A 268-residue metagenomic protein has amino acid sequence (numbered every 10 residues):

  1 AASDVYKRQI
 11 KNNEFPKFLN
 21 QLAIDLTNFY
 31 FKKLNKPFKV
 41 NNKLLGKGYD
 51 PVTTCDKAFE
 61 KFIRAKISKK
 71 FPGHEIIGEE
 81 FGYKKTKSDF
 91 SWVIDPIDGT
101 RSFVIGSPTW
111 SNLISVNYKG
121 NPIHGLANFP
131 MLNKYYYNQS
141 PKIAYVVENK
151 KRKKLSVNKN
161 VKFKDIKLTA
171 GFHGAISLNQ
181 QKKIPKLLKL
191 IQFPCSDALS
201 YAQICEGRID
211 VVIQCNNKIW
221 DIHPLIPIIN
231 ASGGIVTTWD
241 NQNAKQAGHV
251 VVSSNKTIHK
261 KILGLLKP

Functional and structural regions predicted by a protein language model:
A1-Y6: Short, small-residue-biased leader/transition segments that mark boundaries at the very start of proteins
K7-I97, T257, G264: N-terminal subdomain of lithium-sensitive/metallo-dependent phosphomonoesterases centered on the IMPase/IPPase/PAP
Y30, D56, I67, T100 (+6 more regions): Residue-level signal for inorganic ion chemistry
K57, E80, P96-G99, P130 (+4 more regions): Generic detector of well-ordered alpha-helical packing
T86-Y145: DPxDG-like acidic metal-binding loop motif
N117-N121, M131, S140-I143, N149-K150 (+3 more regions): Short loop segments at secondary-structure junctions
S156-P268: An extended, acidic
